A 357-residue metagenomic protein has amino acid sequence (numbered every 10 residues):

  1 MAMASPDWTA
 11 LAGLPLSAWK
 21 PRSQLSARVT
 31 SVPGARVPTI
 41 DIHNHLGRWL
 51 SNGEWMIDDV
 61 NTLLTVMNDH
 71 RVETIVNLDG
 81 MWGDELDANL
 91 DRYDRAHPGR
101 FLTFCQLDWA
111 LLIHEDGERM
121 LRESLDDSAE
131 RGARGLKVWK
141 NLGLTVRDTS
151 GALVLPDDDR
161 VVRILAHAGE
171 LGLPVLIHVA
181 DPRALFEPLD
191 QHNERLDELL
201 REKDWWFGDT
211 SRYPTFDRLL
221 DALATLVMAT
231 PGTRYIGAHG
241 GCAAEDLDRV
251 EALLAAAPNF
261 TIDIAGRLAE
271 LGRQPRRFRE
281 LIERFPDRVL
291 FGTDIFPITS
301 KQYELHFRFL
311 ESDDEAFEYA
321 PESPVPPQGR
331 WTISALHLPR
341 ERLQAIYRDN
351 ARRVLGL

Functional and structural regions predicted by a protein language model:
M1-R92, A96, R119: An N-terminally biased module of ancient metal coordination in phosphate/nucleic-acid-related enzymes
W8-S23, L86-W206, P258: Active-site gating/metal-coordination segments in enzymes
T9-A12, I57, L64, S211 (+1 more regions): H/E-rich (His + Asp/Glu) clusters that bind or coordinate divalent metals
S31-R36, L63-H70, A88-L102, E123-A133 (+4 more regions): Acidic (Asp/Glu)-rich catalytic clusters
T39-N44, T74-N77, L102-Q106, L136-V138 (+4 more regions): Hydrophobic faces of well-ordered beta-strands that scaffold small-molecule active sites in alpha/beta enzyme cores
H43, M67, S128, L136 (+5 more regions): Conserved, mostly hydrophobic/aromatic
L46-L50, I75-L78, W109-I113, K137-L155 (+3 more regions): Surface-exposed cleft-lining segments at the edges of enzyme active sites
R48-D58, L78-A88, A110-M120, V146 (+4 more regions): Acidic-and-aromatic substrate-binding clefts and catalytic sites of carbohydrate-active enzymes
